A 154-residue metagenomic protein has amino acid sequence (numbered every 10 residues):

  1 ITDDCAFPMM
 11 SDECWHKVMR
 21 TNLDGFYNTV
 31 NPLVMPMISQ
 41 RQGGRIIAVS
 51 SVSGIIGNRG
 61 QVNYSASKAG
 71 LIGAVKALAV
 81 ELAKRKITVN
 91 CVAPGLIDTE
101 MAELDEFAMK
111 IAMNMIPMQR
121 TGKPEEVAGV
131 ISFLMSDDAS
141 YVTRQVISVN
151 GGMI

Functional and structural regions predicted by a protein language model:
A6-F7, C14-H16, A112: Substrate-binding pocket helix/loop in short-chain dehydrogenase/reductase
M10, G57-S65, A77: Active-site loop-to-helix junction immediately N-terminal to the catalytic Tyr of the SDR YXXXK motif in Rossmann-fold
V30, S67, V75: Active-site helix of classical SDR
P32-R45: A short helix-coil junction within the Rossmann-fold of NAD(P)-dependent oxidoreductases
M35, V80-K84, S140: Alpha-helical segment proximal to the catalytic Tyr-Lys
S51: Residue(s) in the substrate-gating loop at a strand-loop-helix junction that position the organic substrate next
I87, R120-V149: C-terminal substrate-recognition "lid" of short-chain dehydrogenase/reductases
